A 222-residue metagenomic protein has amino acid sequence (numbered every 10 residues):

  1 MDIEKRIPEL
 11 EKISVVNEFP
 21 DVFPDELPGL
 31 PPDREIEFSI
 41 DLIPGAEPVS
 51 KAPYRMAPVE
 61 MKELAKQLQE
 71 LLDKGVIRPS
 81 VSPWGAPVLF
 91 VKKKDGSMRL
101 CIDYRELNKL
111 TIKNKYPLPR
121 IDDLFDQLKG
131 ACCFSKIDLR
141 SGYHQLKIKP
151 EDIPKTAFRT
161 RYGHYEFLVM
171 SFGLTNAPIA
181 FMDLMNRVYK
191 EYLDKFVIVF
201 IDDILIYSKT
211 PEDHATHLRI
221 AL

Functional and structural regions predicted by a protein language model:
M1-L222: Retroelement reverse transcriptase polymerase core
